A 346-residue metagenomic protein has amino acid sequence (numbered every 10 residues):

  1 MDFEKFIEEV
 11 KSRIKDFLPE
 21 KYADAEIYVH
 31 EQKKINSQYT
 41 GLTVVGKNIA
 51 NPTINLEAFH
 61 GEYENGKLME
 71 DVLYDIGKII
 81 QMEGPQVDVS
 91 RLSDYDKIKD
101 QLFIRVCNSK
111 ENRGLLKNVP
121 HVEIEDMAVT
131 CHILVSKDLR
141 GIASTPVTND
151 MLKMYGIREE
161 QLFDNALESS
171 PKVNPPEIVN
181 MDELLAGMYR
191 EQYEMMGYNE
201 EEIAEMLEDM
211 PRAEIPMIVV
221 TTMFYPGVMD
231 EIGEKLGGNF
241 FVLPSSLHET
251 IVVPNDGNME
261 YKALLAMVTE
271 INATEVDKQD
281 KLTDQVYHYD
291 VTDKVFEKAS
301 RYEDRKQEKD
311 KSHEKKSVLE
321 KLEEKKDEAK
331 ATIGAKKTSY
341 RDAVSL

Functional and structural regions predicted by a protein language model:
M1-V106: An N-terminal, globular interaction/scaffold subdomain
P19-K34, Q81-V119, P175-L184, F240-L247 (+2 more regions): Short glycine-rich, low-complexity/disordered patches
H30-Q38, K110, I124, M210-E214: Short, ordered beta-strand-loop transition motifs
T43-N48, V291-F296, S300-R301, D342-A343: C-terminal edge-of-domain segments
N118-E275: A contiguous, surface-oriented mixed alpha/beta subdomain in the mid-to-C-terminal portion of proteins that forms
S246-K321: Alpha-helical oligomerization segments
K315-L346: Non-Sec secretion/translocation targeting segments of pathogen effectors
